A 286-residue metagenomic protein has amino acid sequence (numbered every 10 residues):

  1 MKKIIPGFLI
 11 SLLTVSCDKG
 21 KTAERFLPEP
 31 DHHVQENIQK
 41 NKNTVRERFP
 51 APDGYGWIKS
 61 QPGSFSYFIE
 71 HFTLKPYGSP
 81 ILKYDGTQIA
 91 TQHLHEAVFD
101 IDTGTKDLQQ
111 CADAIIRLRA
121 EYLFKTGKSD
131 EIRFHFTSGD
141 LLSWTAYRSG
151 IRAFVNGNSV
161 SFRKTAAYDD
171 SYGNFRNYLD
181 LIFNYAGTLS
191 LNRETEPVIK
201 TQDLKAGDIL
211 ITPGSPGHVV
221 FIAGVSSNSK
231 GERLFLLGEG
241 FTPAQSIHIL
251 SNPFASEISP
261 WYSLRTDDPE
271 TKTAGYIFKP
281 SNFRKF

Functional and structural regions predicted by a protein language model:
K2-G7: Sec-dependent signal peptide recognition, specifically the positively charged N-region followed immediately by
V15-S16: C-terminal motif of bacterial Sec signal peptides marking the signal peptidase cleavage site
G20-D102, Q109: Cationic-aromatic interfacial patches
D100, T105-P197: Extracellular-facing segments of soluble proteins and assemblies that are Gly/Ser/Thr-biased and enriched in aromatics
V198-K205: Short, well-ordered loop/turn sites that connect or cap secondary structure elements
I211-V219: Short coil-to-beta-strand transition motifs
H218-S227: Short beta-strand-centered aromatic/proline hotspots
R233-F286: Low-complexity, Gly/Ser/Thr/Pro-rich intrinsically disordered linker/tail segments
